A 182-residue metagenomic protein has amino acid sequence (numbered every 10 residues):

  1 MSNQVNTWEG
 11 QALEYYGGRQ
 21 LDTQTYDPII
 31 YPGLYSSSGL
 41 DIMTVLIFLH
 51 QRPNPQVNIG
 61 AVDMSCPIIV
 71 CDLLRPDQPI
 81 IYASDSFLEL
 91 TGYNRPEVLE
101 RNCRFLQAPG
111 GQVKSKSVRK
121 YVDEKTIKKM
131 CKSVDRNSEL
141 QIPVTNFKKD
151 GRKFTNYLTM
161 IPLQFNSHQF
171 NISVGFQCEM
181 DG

Functional and structural regions predicted by a protein language model:
N3-L21, Y26, F48-G182: Sensory/regulatory domains in signal-transduction proteins
S38-L40: Extended, low-hydrophobicity segments enriched in charged/polar residues
